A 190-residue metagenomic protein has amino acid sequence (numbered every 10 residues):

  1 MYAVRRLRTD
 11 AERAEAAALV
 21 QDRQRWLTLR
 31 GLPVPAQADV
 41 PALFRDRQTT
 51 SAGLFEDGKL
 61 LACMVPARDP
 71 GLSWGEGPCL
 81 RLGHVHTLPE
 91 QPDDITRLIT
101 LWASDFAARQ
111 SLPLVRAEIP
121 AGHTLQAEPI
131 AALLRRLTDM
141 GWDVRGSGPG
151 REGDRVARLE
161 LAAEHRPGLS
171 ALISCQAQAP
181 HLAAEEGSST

Functional and structural regions predicted by a protein language model:
M1-P35, L172-T190: Short amphipathic alpha-helix that is part of the acyltransferase structural core
M1-Y2, R116-T190: Terminal substrate-recognition subdomain of acyl/acetyltransferases
E15-D22, L98, W102, A132: Alpha-helical elements of Rossmann-like donor-binding domains used by nucleotide-donor carbohydrate transfer enzymes
T28-E56: Active-site rim helix/loop that mediates acceptor-substrate recognition in acyltransferases
T49, R109-L112: Short, high-confidence coil segments that cap the C-terminus of an alpha-helix and link into the following beta-strand
G53, K59-P70, R81: Conserved beta-strand in the GNAT
W74-P89, E118: Conserved acetyl-CoA binding element of GNAT-fold acetyltransferases
Q91-A108: Conserved acetyl-CoA-binding loop-helix of GNAT-fold acetyltransferases
